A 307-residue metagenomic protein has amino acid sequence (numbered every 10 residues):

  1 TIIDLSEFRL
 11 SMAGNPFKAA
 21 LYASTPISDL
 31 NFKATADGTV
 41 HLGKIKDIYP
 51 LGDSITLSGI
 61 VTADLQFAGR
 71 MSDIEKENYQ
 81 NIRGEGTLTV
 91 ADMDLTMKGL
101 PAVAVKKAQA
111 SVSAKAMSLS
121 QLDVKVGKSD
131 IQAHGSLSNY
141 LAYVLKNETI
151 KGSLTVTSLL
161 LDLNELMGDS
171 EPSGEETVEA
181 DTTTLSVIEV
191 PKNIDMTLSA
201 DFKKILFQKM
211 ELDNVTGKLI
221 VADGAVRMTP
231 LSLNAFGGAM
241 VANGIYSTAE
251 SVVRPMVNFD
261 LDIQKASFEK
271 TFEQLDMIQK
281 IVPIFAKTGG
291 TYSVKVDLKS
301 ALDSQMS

Functional and structural regions predicted by a protein language model:
I2, E7-A68, Y79-H134, L141 (+4 more regions): Small-residue helix/turn framework positions
I74-K76: Single-stranded nucleic-acid-binding OB-fold domains
T177-D195: N-terminal leader/targeting segments and the immediate start of mature chains
M210-E211, S232: Low-complexity, polar/charged sequence tracts that form flexible coils or short amphipathic helices and often embed
